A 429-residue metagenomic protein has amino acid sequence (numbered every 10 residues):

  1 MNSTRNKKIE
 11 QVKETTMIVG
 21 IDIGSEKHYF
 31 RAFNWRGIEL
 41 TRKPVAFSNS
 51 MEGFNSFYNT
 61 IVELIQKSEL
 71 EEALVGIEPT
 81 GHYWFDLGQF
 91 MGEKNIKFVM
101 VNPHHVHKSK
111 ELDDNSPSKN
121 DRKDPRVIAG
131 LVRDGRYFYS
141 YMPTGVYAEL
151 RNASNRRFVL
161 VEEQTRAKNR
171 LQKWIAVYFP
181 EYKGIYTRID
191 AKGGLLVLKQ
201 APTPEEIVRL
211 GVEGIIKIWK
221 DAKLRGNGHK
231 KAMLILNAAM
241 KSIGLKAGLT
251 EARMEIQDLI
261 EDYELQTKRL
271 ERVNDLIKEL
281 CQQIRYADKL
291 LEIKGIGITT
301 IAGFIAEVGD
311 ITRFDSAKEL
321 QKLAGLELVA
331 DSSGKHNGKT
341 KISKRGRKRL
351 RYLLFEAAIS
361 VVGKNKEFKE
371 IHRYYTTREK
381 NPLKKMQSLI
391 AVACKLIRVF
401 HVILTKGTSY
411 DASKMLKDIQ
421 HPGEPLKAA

Functional and structural regions predicted by a protein language model:
M1-A429: A detector of single, family-specific signature residues that are central to catalytic or substrate-handling motifs
